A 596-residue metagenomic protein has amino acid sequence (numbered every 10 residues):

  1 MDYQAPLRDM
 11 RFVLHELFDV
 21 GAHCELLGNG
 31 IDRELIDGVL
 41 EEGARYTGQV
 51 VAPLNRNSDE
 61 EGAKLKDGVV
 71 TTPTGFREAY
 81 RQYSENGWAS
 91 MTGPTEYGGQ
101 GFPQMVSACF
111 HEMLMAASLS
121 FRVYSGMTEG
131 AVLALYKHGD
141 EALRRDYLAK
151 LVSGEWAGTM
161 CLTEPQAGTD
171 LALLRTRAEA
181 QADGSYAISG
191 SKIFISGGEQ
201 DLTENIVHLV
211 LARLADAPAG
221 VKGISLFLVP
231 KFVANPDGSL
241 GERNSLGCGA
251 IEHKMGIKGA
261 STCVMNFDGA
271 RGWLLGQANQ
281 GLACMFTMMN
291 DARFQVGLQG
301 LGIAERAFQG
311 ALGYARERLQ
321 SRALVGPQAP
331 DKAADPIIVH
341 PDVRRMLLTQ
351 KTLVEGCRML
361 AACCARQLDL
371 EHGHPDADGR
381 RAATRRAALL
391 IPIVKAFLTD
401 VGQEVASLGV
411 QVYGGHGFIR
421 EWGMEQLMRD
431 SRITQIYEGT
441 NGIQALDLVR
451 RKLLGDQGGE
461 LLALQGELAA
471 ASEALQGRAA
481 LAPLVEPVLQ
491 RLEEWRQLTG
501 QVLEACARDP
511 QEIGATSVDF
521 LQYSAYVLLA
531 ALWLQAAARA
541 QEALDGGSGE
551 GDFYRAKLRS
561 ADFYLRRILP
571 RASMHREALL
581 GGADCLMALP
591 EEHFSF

Functional and structural regions predicted by a protein language model:
M1-E25, W273-N279, R316-E317, R322-L324 (+2 more regions): Acidic, low-complexity proline/glycine-rich segments
M1-R122, D146, D369, E577-F596: Amphipathic, small/basic residue-rich leader segments at the start of a protein or domain
Y3-Q4, G87, I257, C363 (+3 more regions): Alpha-helix capping/hinge segments and adjacent helical runs
G28, E60-T72, C284-Q295, Q309-Q350 (+4 more regions): Glycine-rich cofactor-pocket loops
A63, F76, Y124-T128, G139-T176 (+6 more regions): Internal maturation/activation junctions in enzymes
S185-R243: A short core secondary-structure module
F194, F232-G249, K254, S261-A292 (+2 more regions): A glycine-rich, basic-preceded beta-loop-alpha segment at the flavin cofactor/substrate interface of flavin-utilizing
G455, A470-F596: C-terminal amphipathic alpha-helical interaction region
